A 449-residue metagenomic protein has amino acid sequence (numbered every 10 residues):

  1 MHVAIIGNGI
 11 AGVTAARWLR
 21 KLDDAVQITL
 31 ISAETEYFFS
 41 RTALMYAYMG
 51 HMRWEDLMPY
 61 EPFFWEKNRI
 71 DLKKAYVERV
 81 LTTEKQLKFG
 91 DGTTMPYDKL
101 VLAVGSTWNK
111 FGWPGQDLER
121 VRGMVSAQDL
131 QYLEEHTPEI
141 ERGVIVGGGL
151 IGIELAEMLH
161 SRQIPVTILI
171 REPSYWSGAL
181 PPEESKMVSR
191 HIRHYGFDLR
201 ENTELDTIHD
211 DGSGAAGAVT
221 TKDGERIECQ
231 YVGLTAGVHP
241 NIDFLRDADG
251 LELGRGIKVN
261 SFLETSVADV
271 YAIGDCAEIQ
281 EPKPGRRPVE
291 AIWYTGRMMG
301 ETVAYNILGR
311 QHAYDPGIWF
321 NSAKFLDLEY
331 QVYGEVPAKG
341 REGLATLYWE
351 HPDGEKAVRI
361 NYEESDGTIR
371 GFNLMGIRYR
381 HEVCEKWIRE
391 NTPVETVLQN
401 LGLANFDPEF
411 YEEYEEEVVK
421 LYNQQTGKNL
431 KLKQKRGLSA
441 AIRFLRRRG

Functional and structural regions predicted by a protein language model:
M1, C276-E382, L432-R448: Mid-to-C-terminal Rossmann-like scaffold of FAD/NAD(P)H-dependent oxidoreductases
M1-A4, D24, E61-V144, N202 (+4 more regions): FAD-binding core/adjacent interface of flavoenzyme oxidoreductases
M1-D71, M158-L180, V383: Beta1-alpha1 glycine-rich phosphate/pyrophosphate-binding loop at the start of Rossmann-like nucleotide-binding domains
H2, G217, R226-E252, L328-E415: C-terminal catalytic lobe of FAD-dependent flavoproteins
G7-A11, V125, G147-G149: Glycine-rich Rossmann-fold phosphate-binding loop(s) that bind the pyrophosphate of adenine dinucleotide cofactors
A25-Q27, D71-F89, M95, R162-S261: A Rossmann-like FAD-binding core segment of flavoenzymes
D117-I140, G212, T220, E225-T302 (+1 more regions): FAD-site-proximal beta/loop scaffold in flavoenzymes
Y132-L180, E184: Rossmann-like NAD(P)H-binding beta-loop-alpha module
